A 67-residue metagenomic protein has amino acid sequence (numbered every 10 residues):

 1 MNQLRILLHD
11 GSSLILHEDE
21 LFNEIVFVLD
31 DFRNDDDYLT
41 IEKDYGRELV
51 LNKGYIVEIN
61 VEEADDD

Functional and structural regions predicted by a protein language model:
M1-Q3, D36, R47: Short, surface-exposed beta-edge/turn micro-motifs
M1-V28: N-terminal acidic leader/helix
I6, D30-F32, L49: Short, exposed beta-strand/loop patches in secreted or surface proteins that constitute
E24-L29, G54, E58: Short small/polar-residue motifs
I25-D44: Short, compositionally biased strand/turn segments that nucleate or flank brief secondary-structure elements
Y38-D67: Short, mixed-charge low-complexity intrinsically disordered segments
